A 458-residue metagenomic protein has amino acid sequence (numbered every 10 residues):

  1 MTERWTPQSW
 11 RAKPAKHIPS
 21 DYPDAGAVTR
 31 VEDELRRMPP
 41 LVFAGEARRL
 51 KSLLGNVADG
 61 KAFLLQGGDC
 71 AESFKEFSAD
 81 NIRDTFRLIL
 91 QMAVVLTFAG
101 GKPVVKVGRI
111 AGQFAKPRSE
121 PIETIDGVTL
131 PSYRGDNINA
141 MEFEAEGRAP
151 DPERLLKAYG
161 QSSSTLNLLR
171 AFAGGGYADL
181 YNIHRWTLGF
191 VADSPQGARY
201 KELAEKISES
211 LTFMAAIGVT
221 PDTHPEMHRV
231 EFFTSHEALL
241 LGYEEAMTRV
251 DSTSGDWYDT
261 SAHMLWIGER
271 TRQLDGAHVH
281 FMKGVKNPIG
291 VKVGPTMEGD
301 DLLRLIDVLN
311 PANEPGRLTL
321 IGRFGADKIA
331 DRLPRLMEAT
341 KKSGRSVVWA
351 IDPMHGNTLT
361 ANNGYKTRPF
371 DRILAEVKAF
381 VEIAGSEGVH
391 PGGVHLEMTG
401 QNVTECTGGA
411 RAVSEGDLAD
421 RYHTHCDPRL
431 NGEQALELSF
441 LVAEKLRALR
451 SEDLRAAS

Functional and structural regions predicted by a protein language model:
M1-F63: N-terminal basic/disordered segments at the start of proteins
I18-P23, G55-G67, T124-E142: Short, compositionally biased low-complexity segments
R49-K51, D275-H278, L305, P334-L336: Glycine-rich, charged/polar anion/phosphate-binding loops that engage phosphate groups from diverse ligands
L65-C70, V107-I110, I351-M354, E397-T399: Short loop/turn segments at strand-loop or loop-helix junctions that form parts of catalytic or ligand-binding pockets
E72, F77-G325, R368, E376 (+2 more regions): Active-site-facing alpha/beta catalytic cores
G299-L305, L309-P311, R317-W349, H355-T404 (+1 more regions): Non-transmembrane, aqueous-exposed alpha-helical and coiled segments at domain scale
S458: Glycine-rich, flexible loop motifs
